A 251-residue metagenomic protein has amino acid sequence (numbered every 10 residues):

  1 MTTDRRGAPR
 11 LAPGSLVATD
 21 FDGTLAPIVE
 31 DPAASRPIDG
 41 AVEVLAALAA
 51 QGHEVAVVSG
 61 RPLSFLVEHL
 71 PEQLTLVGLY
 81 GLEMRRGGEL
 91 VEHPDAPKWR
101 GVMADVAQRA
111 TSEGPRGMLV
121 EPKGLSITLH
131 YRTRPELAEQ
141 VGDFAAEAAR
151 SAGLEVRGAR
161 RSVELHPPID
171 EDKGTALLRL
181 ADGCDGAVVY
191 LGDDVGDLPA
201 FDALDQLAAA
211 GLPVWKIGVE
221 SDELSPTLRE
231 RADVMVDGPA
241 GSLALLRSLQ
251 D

Functional and structural regions predicted by a protein language model:
M1-F21, L25-A33, G40, A50 (+1 more regions): Non-catalytic pre-domain segments flanking phosphatase-related domains
A12, G174-D251: Mg2+-dependent phosphoryl-transfer enzymes with acidic/Ser/Thr/Gly-rich catalytic loops
P32-R36, E54, H166-I169: Short, flexible loop segments at the rims of nucleotide/cofactor-binding pockets, characterized by
R36-P122: Active-site phosphate-binding/coordination module
A49-A50, G114, R150, A210 (+1 more regions): Anion (oxyanion) recognition and catalysis
L70-Q73, A152, L212, E230-A232: Short, structured coil segments at secondary-structure junctions
Q73-Y80, E139, A209-I217: Short hydrophobic/aromatic-enriched beta-strand-loop microsegments
G117, P122-L204, A210-P213: Conserved acidic, metal-coordinating active-site core of Asp-based, Mg2+-dependent phosphoryl-transfer enzymes
